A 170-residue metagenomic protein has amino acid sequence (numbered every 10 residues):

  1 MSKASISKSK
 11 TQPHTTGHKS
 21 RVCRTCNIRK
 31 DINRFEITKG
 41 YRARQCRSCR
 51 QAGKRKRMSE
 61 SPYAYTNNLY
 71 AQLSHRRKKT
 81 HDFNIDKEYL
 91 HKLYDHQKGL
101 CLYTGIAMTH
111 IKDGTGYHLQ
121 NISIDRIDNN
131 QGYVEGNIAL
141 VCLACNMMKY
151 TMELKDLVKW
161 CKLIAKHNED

Functional and structural regions predicted by a protein language model:
S2-H110, V134, M148, L154-E169: Contiguous alpha-helical segments
T115-L119: Short, surface-exposed loop/helix-turn segments at secondary-structure junctions that function as lids/hinges flanking
I122, G136: Structured loop/turn residues at beta-strand edges in well-structured enzyme cores
S123-I127: Acidic catalytic motifs of isoprenoid enzymes
C145: Acidic beta-to-alpha connecting loop that harbors the catalytic carboxylate
